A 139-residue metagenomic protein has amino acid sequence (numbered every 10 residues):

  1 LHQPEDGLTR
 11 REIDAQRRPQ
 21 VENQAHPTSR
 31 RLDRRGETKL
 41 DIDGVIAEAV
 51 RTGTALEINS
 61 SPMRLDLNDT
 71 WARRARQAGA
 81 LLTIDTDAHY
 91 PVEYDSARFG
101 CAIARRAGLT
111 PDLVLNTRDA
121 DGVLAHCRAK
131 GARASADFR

Functional and structural regions predicted by a protein language model:
L1-R139: Charged catalytic cores and adjacent phosphate/nucleic-acid-binding surfaces used for phosphate/nucleic-acid chemistry
